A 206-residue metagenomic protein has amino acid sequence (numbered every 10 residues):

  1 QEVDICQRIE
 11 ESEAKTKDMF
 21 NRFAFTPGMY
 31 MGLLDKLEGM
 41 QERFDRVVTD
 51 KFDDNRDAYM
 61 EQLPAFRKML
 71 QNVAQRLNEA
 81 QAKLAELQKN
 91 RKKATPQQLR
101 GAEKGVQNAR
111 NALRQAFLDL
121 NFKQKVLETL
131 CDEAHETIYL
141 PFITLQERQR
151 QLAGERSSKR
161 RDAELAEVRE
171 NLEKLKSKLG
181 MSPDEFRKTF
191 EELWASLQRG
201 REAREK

Functional and structural regions predicted by a protein language model:
Q1-K206: Transcription initiation cofactors for RNA polymerase, centered on bacterial and plant organellar sigma factors
